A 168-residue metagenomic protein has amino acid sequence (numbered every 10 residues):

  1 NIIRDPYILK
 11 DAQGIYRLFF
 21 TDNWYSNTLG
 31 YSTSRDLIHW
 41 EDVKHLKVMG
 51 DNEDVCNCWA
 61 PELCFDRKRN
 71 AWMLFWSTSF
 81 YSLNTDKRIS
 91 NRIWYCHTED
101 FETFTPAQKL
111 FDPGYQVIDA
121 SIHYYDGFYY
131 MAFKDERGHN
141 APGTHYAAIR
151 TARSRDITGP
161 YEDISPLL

Functional and structural regions predicted by a protein language model:
N1-L168: Carbohydrate-active catalytic/glycan-binding domains of CAZyme proteins, especially the secreted or lumenal ectodomains
